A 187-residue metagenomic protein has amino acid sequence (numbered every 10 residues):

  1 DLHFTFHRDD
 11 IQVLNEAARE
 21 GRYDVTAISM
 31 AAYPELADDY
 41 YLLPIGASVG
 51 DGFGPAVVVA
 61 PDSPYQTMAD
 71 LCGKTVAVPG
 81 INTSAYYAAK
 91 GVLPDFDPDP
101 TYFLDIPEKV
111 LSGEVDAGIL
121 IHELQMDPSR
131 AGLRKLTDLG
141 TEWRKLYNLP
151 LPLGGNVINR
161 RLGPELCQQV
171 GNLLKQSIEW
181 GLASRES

Functional and structural regions predicted by a protein language model:
D1-L2, D9, P55-E123, E186: Bilobed "Venus flytrap"/periplasmic-binding protein-like clamshell domains and structurally analogous long
H3-T5, Y41, D97-D99, G132-R134: Conserved beta-strand segments of alpha/beta enzyme cores
D10-Q12, G21-P34, Y102-F103, L120-M126 (+1 more regions): Beta->alpha turn/N-cap motifs
L14-T26, P34-V49: Short beta-strand-centered segments that line the small-molecule binding cleft or hinge of alpha/beta clamshell
A17-R19, L71, V110-L111, V170: Hydrophobic residues within well-ordered alpha-helices
E35-A37, A89, M126-A131: Short loop/helix-cap segments at secondary-structure boundaries that form the rim of catalytic
P44-Q66, K145-R161: Hydrophobic/proline-rich hinge and linker segments of small-molecule sensing/allosteric domains, predominantly
T101-E186: Pocket-lining segment of extracytoplasmic ligand-binding domains
